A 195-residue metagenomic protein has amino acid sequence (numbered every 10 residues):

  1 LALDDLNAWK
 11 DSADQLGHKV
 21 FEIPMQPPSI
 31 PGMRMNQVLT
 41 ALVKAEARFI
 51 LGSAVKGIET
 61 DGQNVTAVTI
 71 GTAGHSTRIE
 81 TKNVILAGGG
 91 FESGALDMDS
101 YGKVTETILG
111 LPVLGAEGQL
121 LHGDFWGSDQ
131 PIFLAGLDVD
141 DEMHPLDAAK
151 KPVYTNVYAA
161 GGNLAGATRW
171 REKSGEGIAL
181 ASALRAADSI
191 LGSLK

Functional and structural regions predicted by a protein language model:
L1-K195: Residues forming the flavin
